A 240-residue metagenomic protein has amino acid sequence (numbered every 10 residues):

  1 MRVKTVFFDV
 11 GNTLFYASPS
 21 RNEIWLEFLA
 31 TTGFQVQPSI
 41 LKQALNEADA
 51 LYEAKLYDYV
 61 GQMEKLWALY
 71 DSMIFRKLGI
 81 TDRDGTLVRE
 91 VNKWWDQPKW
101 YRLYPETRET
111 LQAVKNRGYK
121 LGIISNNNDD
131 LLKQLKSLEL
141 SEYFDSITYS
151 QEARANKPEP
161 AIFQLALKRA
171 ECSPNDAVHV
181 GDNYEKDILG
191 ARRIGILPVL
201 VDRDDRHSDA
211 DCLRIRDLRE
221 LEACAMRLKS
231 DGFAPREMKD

Functional and structural regions predicted by a protein language model:
M1-V6, Y16-A17, A30, Q35 (+6 more regions): Asp-based, Mg2+/Mn2+-dependent phosphohydrolase catalytic module
R2-E109, R117: N-terminal helical cap/lid subdomain that shapes the substrate entry/recognition surface in HAD-like hydrolases
